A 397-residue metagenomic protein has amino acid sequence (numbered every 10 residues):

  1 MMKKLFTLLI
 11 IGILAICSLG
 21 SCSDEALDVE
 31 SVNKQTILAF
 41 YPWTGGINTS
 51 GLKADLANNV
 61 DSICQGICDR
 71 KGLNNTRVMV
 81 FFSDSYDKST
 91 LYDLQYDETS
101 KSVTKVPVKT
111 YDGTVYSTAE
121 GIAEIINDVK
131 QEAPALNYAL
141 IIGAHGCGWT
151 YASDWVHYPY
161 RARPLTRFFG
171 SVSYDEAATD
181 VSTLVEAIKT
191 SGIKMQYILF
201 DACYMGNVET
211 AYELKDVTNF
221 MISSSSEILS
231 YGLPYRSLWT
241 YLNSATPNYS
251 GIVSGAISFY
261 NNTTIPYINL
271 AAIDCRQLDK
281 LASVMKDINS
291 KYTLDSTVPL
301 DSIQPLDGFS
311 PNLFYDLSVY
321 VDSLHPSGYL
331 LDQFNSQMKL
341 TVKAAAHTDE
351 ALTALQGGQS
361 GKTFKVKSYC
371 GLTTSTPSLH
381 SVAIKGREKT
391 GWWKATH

Functional and structural regions predicted by a protein language model:
M2-A39, T376: Bacterial Sec-dependent N-terminal signal peptides
S23-A135: N-terminal extension/subdomain marker
D28-E30, W155-H157, A162-H397: Terminal, contiguous helix-loop blocks that mediate binding/assembly
T36-Y41, R77-F82, A139-I142, Q196-F200 (+2 more regions): Structural recognition of the beta-strand scaffold that forms the well-ordered cores of secreted hydrolase catalytic
D55-V78, A144, D279-P299: Solvent-exposed, charged interface segments at domain starts and junctions
S83-Y86, T90, Q95-E98, V103 (+4 more regions): Catalytic-core segments of thiol-dependent peptidases
